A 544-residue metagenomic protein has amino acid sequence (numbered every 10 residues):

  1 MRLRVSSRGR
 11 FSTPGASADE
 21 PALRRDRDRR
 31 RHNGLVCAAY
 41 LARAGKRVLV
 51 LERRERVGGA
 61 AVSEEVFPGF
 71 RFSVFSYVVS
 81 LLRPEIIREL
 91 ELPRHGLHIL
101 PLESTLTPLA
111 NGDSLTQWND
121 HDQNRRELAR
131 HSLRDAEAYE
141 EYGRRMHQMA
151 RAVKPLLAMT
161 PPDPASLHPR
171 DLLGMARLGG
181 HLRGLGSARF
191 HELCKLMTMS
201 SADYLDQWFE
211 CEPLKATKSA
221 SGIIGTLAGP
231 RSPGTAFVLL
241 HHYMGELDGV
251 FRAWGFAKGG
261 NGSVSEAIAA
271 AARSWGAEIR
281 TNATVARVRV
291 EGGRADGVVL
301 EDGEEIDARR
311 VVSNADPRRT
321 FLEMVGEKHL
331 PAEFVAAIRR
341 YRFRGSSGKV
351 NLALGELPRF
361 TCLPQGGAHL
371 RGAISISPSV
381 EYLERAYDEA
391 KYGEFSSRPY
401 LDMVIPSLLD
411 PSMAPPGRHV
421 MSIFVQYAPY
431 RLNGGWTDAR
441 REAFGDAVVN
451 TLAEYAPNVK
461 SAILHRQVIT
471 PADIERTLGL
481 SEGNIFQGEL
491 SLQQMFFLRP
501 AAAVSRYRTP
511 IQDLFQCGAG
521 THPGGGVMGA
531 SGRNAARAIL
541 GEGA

Functional and structural regions predicted by a protein language model:
R2-R25, R43-A44, M495-F497, A501-A502 (+2 more regions): Extreme N-terminal leader/targeting segments of oxidoreductases
G9-R56, A60-A61, L128-A129, R134 (+3 more regions): Structural core of flavin- and non-heme-iron oxidoreductases, emphasizing the beta-strand/alpha-helix scaffold
E20-A165, L490: N-terminal glycine-rich phosphate/pyrophosphate-binding loop and immediately adjacent elements
H147-W275, N282, L480-M495: Active-site/ligand-binding neighborhood in enzyme catalytic cores
C211, K215-R231, S377, G393-P406 (+1 more regions): A glycine-rich dinucleotide-binding beta-alpha-beta segment and adjacent secondary-structure elements that constitute
F256-K258, A277, T284-P415: Mid-domain catalytic core of redox enzymes that form a hydrophobic substrate pocket/lid adjacent to a catalytic redox
L357-P358, D388-S396, T437-A472, R476: Flavin-binding catalytic cores
A519-L540: A conserved FAD-binding loop/helix module that cradles the flavin
